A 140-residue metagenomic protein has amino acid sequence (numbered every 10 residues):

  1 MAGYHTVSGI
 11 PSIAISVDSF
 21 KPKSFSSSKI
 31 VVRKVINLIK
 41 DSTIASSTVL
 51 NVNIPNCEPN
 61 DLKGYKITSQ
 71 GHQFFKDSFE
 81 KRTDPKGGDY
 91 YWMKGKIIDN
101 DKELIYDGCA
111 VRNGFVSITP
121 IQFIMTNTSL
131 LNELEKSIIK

Functional and structural regions predicted by a protein language model:
M1, V35-K40, N100-I105: Glycine-rich, charged/polar anion/phosphate-binding loops that engage phosphate groups from diverse ligands
M1-V17: Internal, conserved structured core segments that host functional sites
G9, K29, M93-G95: Residue-level signal for well-ordered alpha-helical segments
I15, S19-Q70: A contiguous pocket-lining binding segment that forms or flanks enzyme active sites
A45, V49, P55-K140: C-terminal accessory domains and tails appended to enzymatic cores
